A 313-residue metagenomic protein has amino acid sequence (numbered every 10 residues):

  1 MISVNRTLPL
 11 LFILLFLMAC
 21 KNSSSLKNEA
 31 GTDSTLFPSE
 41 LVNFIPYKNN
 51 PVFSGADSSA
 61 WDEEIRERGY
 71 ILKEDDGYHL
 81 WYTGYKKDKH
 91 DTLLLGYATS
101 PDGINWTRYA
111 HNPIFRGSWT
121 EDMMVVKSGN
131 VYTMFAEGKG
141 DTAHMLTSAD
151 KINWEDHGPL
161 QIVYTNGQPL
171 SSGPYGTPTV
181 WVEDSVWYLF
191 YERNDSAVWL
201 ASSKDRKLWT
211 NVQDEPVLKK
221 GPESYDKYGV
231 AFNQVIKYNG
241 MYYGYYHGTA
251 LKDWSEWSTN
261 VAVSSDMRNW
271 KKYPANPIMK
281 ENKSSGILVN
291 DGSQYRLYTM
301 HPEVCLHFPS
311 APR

Functional and structural regions predicted by a protein language model:
M1-P9: Bacterial N-terminal signal peptides that target proteins for export
P9-M18: Bacterial N-terminal signal peptides
C20-R313: Carbohydrate-active catalytic/glycan-binding domains of CAZyme proteins, especially the secreted or lumenal ectodomains
